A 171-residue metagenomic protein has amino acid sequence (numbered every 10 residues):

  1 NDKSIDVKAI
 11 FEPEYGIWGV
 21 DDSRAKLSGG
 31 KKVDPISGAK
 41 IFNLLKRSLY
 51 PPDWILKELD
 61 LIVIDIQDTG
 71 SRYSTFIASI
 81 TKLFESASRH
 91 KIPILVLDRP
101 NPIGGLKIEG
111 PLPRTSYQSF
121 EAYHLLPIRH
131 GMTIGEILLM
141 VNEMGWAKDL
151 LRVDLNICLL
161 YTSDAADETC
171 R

Functional and structural regions predicted by a protein language model:
N1-I5: N-terminal phosphate-binding or glycine-rich loops at protein starts, especially the Walker A/P-loop of NTPases
K8-E14: Short internal beta-strands
G19-D21, V96-Y117: Glycine-rich, charge-decorated loop segments at or immediately adjacent to ligand/cofactor-binding or catalytic sites
L27-E58, S71: Glycine-rich oxoanion-binding loops at beta->alpha junctions
D68-S79: Glycine/threonine-rich flexible loop motifs
H90-P93: A short helix->loop->beta-strand "cap" motif at the edges of active sites that frequently abuts
T115-I134: Acidic, His- and aromatic-enriched active-site or binding-groove loops in soluble protein domains that engage sugars
Y161-C170: Single conserved hydrophobic/aromatic residue that forms the stacking wall/gate of nucleotide- or nucleobase-binding
